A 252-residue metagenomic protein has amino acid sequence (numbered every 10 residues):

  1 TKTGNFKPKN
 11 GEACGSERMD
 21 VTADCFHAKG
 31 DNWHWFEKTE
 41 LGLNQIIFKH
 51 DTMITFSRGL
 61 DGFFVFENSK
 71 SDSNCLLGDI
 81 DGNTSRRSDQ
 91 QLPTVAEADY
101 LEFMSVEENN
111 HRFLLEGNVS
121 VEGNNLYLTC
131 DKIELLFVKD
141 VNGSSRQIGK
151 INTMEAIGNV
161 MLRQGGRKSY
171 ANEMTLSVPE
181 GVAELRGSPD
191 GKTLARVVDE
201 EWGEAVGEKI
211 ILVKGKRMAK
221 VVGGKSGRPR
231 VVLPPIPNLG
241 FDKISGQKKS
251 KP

Functional and structural regions predicted by a protein language model:
T1-P252: Mature-chain termini and adjacent capping regions
